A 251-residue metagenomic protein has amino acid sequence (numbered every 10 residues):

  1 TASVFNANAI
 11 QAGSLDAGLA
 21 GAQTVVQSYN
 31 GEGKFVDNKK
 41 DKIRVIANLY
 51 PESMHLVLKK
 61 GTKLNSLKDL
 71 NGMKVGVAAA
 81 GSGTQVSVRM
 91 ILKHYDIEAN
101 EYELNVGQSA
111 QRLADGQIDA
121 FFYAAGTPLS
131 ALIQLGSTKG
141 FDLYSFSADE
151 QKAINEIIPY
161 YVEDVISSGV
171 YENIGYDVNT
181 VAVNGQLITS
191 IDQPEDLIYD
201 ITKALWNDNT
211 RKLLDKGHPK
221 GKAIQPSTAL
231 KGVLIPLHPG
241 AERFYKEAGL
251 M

Functional and structural regions predicted by a protein language model:
T1-D69, G76-A80: Short, glycine-/small- and polar/acidic-enriched structural segments that line small-molecule recognition paths
F5, A9, S14, D41 (+12 more regions): Extracytoplasmic/secreted proteins, especially bacterial periplasmic and envelope-associated proteins
S14, L19-A22, V26-E32, K60 (+8 more regions): Sec/Tat-exported extracytoplasmic proteins
A22-T24, E32-K34, T62, E98-I188 (+1 more regions): Pocket-lining segment of extracytoplasmic ligand-binding domains
K40-I43, G72, D96-E98, G140: A generic structural signal for alpha->beta connector loops
N48, E52-D115, R211, K231 (+1 more regions): Bilobed "Venus flytrap"/periplasmic-binding protein-like clamshell domains and structurally analogous long
K74-M90, Y160-L230: Ligand-binding clefts/hinges and TM-proximal coupling segments of bilobed small-molecule sensing domains
Q108, A114-D115, A125-L143, N155-E156 (+2 more regions): An extracytoplasmic/periplasmic, membrane-proximal ligand-sensing/linker region
